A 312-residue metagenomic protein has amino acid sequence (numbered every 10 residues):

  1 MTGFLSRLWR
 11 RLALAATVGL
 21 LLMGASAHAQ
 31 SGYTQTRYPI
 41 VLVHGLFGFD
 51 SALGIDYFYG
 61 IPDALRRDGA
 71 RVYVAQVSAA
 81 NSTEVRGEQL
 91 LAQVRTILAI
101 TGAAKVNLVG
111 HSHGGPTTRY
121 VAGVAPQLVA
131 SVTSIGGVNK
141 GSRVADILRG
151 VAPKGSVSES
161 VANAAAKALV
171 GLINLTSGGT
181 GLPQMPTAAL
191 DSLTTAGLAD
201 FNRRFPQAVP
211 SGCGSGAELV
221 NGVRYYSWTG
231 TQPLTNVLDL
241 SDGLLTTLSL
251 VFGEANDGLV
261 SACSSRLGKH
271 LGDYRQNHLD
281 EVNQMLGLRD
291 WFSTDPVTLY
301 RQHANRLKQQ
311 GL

Functional and structural regions predicted by a protein language model:
T2-L14: Bacterial N-terminal signal peptides that target proteins for export
A13-M23: Bacterial N-terminal signal peptides
A25-A29: Sec/Tat signal peptide C-region and signal peptidase I cleavage site
G32-K105, K154, E159-A162: Active-site catalytic motif of lipid deacylating hydrolases and related acyltransferases
Y33-T36, R66-R67, I100-T101, V109-G110 (+2 more regions): Extracellular/periplasmic catalytic domains that process cell-envelope and extracellular macromolecules
H44, V72, E88-G197, D257: Serine-dependent carboxylesterase/thioesterase catalytic core of lipase-like alpha/beta-hydrolase/SGNH enzymes
G45-F49, S78-S82, S112-P116, G137-G141 (+1 more regions): Solvent-exposed loop/turn segments at secondary-structure junctions within structured extracellular/periplasmic domains
S211-L312: C-terminal catalytic-base region of ester-bond hydrolases, centering on the histidine of the charge-relay
